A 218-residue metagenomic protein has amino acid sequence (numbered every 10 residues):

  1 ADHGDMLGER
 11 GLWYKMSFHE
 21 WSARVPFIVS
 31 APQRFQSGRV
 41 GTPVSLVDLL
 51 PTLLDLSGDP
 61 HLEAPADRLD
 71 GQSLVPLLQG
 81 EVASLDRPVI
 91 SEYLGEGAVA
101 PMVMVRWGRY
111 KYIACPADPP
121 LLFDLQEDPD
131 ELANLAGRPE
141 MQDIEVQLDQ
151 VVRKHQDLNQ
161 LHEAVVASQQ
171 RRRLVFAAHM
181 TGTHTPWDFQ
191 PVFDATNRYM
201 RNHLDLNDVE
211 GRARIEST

Functional and structural regions predicted by a protein language model:
A1-G11, S57-P60: Metal-dependent active-site segment of extracytoplasmic phospho-/sulfohydrolases and closely related
D5-E9, K15-M16, V99-P101, I113 (+2 more regions): Short catalytic/ligand-binding loop motif for oxyanion handling, primarily in non-cytosolic enzymes, centered on
W13-A83: Substrate-binding rim/cap in mid-to-C-terminal beta-strand-loop elements of soluble/periplasmic
A31, V105-G108, C115, L125: Active-site beta-strand termini and strand-to-loop segments that position acidic
L50-L54, V75, Q79, F123 (+2 more regions): Non-transmembrane alpha-helical segments in soluble domains of secreted/periplasmic/extracellular proteins
R87-S91, V166: WW-domain-binding short linear motifs
D128: Intrinsically disordered, low-complexity polar regions and short flexible loop motifs
G137-T218: Long, internal low-complexity/basic segments
